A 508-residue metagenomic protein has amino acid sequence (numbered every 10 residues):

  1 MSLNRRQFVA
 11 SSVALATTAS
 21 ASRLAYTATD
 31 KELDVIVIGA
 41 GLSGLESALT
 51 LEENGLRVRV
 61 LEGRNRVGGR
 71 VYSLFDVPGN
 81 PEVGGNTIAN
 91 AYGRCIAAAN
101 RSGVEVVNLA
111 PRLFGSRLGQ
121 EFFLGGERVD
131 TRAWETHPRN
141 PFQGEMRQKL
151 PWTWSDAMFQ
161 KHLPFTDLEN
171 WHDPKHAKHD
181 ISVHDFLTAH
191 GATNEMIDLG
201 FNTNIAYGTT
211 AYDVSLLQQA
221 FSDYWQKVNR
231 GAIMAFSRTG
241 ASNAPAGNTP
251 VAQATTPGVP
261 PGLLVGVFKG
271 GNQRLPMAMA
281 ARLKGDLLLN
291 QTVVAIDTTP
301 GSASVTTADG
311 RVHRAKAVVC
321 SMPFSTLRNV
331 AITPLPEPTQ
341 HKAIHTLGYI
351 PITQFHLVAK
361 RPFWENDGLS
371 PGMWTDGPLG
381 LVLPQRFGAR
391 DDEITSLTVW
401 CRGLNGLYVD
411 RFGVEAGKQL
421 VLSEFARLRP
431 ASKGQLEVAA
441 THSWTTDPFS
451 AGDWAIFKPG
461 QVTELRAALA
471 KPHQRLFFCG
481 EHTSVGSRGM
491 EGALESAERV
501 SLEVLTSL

Functional and structural regions predicted by a protein language model:
M1: Flexible coil/turn residues that form the inter-helical turn or adjacent wing/linker of helix-turn-helix
N4-L508: FAD-dinucleotide binding site
